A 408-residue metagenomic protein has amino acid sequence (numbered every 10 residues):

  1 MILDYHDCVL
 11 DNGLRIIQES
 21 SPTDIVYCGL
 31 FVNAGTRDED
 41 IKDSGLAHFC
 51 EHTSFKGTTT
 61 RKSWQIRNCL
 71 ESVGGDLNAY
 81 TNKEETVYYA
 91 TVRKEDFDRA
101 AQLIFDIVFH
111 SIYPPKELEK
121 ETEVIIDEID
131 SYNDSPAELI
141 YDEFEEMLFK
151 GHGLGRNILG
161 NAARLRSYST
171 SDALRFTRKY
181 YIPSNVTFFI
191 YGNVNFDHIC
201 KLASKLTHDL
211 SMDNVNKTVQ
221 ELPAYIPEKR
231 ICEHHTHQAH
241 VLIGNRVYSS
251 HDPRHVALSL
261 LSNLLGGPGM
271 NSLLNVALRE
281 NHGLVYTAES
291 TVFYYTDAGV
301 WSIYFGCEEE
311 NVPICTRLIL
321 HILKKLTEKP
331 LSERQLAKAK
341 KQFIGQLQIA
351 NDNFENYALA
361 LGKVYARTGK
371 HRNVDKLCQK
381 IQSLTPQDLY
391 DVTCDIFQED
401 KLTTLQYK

Functional and structural regions predicted by a protein language model:
M1-I25: N- or domain-start disorder-to-order transition segments that initiate the globular core
V9, I66-V215, E221, I231-C232 (+3 more regions): Charge-rich, well-structured scaffold segments of protease-associated domains
I16-Q18, L30, F188, I243 (+2 more regions): Generic preference for hydrophobic
S20-P22, G29-F31, N214-S272: His/Glu-based metal-binding/catalytic segments typifying zinc-dependent metallopeptidases
P22, G29-T91, P268-L284: M16/MPP (pitrilysin/insulinase) zinc-metallopeptidase core fold and M16-derived inactive scaffolds
I25-Y27, V300: Conserved catalytic motifs of the protein kinase core domain
H48, H52, H152, H240: Histidine-centered active-site/metal-ligand motif
H48, S259, S290-T291: Short catalytic/ligand-gating loop segments at beta-alpha or beta-beta junctions within enzyme catalytic domains
